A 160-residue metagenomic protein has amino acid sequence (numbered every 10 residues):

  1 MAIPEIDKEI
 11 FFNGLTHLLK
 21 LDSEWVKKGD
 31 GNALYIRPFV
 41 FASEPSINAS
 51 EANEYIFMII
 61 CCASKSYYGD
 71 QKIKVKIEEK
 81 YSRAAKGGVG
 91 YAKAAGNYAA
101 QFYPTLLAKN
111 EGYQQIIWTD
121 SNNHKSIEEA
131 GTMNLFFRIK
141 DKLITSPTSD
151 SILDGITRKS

Functional and structural regions predicted by a protein language model:
M1-E9, G14, F39, S46-S160: Helix-start/capping segments and mature chain N-termini
F12-W25, A42: Short, acidic/charged, Gly/Pro-enriched secondary-structure junctions
E24-G29, A49-E51: Short, charge-rich binding segments
K27-F41: Extended, Lys/Arg-enriched charged tracts that mediate electrostatic binding to polyanionic substrates
